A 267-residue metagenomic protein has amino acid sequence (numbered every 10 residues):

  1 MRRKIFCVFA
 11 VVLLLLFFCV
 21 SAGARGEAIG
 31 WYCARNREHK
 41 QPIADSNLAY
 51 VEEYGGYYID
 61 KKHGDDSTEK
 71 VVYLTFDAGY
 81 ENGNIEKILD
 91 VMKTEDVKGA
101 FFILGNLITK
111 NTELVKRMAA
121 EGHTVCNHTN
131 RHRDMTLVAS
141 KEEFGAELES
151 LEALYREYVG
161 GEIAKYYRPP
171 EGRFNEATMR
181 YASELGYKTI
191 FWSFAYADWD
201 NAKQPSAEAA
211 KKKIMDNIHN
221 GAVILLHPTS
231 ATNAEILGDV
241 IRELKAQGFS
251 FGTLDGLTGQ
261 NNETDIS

Functional and structural regions predicted by a protein language model:
R2-F9, L14-T75, E81-T94, A209 (+2 more regions): N-terminal pre-catalytic segment of deacetylase/amide-hydrolase enzymes
C7-F9, R133, T232: Intrinsically disordered, low-complexity segments enriched in polar/charged small residues
E69-V72, N82-N84, L89, K93-L225 (+2 more regions): Metal-dependent polysaccharide deacetylase catalytic core of the NodB/CE4 family, i.e., the active-site-bearing domain
I218-D255: Catalytic grooves of carbohydrate-active enzymes
